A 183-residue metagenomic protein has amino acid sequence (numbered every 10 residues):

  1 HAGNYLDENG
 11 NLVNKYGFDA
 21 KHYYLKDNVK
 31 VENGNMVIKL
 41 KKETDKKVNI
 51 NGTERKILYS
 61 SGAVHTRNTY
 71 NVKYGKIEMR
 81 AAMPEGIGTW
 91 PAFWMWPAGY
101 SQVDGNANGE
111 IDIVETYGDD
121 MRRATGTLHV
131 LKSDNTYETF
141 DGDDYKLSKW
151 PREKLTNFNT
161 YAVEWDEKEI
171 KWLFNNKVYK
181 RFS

Functional and structural regions predicted by a protein language model:
H1-S183: GH16 jelly-roll
